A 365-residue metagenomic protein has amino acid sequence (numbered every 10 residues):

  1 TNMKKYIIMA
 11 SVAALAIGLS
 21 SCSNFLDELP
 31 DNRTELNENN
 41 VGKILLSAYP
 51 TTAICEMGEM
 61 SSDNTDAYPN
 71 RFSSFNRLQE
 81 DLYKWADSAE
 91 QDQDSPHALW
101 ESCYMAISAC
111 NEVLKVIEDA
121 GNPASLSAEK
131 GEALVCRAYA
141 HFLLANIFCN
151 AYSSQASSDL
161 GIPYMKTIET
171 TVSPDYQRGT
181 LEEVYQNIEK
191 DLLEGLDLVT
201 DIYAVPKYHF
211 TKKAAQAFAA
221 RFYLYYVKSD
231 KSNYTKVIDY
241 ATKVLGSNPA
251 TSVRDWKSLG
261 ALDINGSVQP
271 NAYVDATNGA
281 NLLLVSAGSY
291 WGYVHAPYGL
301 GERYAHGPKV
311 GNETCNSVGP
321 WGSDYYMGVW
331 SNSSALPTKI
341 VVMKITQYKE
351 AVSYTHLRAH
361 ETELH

Functional and structural regions predicted by a protein language model:
T1-S20: Sec-dependent bacterial lipoprotein signal peptides
Y6, C22-T65, P297-E350: Membrane-proximal, proline-rich intrinsically disordered regions
Q79-C149, G179-E183, L192-Y203, K349-R358: Conserved, well-structured interaction surfaces
A145-N146, N150-Y152, Y225-K231: Short coil/turn linking the two alpha-helices of tandem helical-hairpin repeats
S153-I168: Short, flexible, mixed-charge acidic loops at enzyme active sites
K213, F218-R254: Aromatic-residue-lined binding/catalytic grooves and analogous aromatic/hydrophobic interfacial grooves in multimeric
V244-L245, P249-L282, A287: Extended amphipathic alpha-helical segments with heptad-repeat/coiled-coil character used for oligomerization, fusion
H356, E363-H365: Single conserved hydrophobic/aromatic residue that forms the stacking wall/gate of nucleotide- or nucleobase-binding
